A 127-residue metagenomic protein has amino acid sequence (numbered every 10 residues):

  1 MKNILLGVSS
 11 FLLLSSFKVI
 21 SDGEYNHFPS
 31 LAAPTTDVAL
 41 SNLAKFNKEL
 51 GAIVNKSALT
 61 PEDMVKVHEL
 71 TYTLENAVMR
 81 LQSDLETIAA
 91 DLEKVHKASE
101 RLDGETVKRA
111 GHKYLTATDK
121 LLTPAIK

Functional and structural regions predicted by a protein language model:
M1-K2, K127: Absolute protein N-terminus
K2-V19: Classic N-terminal secretory signal peptides
K18-K66, K127: Immediate post-signal-peptide N-terminus of mature secreted/exported proteins
V38, N42-K45, E49, K66-T73 (+3 more regions): Charged, amphipathic alpha-helical oligomerization/scaffolding segments
A39, S99-K127: C-terminal amphipathic alpha-helix
G51-P61, E93-H112: Amphipathic, charged alpha-helical scaffolds that flank and support histidine-based chemistry in signaling
K56, T73, R80, K120 (+1 more regions): A structural signal for alpha-helix termini and helix-coil/disorder junctions
K66-T106: Long, amphipathic, charge-rich alpha-helical segments that form helical bundles/coiled-coils
